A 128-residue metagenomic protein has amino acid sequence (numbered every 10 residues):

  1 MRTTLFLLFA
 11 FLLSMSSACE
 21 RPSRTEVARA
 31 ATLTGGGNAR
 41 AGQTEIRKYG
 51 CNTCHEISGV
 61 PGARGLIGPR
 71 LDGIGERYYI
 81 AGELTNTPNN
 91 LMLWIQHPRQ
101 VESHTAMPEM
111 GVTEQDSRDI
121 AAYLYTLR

Functional and structural regions predicted by a protein language model:
M1-T4: Positively charged n-region of N-terminal signal peptides that target proteins for export
F6-L12: Sec-dependent N-terminal signal peptides
M15-A18: C-terminal motif of bacterial Sec signal peptides marking the signal peptidase cleavage site
E20-R47: Electrostatic cytochrome c docking/interface patches
P22, I57-V60: Cys/His-rich metal-chelating microdomains
T44, G62-R128: Extracytoplasmic electron-transfer domains, predominantly the class I c-type cytochrome c fold
G50: The −1 position to Zn-ligating cysteines in a subset of zinc-ribbon hairpins
T53: Short, cysteine/histidine-rich loop/knuckle motifs that typically chelate Zn2+
